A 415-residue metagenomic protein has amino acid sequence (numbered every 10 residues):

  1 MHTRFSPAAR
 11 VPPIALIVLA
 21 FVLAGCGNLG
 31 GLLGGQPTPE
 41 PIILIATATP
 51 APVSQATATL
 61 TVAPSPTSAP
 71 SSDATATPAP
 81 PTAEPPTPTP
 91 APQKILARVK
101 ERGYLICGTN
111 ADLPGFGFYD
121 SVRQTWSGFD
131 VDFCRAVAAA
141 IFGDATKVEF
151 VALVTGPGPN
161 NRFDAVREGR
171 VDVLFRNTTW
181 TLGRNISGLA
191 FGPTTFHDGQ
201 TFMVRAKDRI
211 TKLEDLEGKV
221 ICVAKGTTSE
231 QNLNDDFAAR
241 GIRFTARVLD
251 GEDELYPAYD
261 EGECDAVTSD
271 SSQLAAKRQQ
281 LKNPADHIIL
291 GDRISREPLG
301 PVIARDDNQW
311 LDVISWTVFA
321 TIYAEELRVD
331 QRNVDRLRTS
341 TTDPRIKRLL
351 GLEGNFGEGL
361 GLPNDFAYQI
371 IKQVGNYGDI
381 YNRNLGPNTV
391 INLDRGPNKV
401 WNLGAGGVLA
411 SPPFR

Functional and structural regions predicted by a protein language model:
M1-A9: N-terminal secretory signal peptides that target proteins for export/translocation
A24-G25: C-terminal motif of bacterial Sec signal peptides marking the signal peptidase cleavage site
G30-A91: Ser/Thr-rich, Proline-interspersed low-complexity disordered segments
P88-K94, R98-L174: Extracytoplasmic small-molecule ligand-binding "clamshell" domains of the periplasmic binding protein/Venus flytrap
P88-Q93, R135, A139, K207-I210 (+8 more regions): Extended ligand-binding regions for polar small-molecule ligands
K100-Y104, A138-T146, R167-V171, T179 (+7 more regions): Sec-exported extracytoplasmic/periplasmic mature domains
I106-G115, R123-I141, T179-W180, H197-P257: Bilobed "Venus flytrap"/periplasmic-binding protein-like clamshell domains and structurally analogous long
R135, A139, G143-D215, S271-R293 (+1 more regions): Acidic, polar ligand-binding/catalytic clefts
